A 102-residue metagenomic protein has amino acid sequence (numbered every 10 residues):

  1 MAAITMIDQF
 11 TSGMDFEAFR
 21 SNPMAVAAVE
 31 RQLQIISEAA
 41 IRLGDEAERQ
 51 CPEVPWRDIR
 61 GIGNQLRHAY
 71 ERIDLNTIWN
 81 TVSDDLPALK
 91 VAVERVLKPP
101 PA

Functional and structural regions predicted by a protein language model:
M1-A102: Solvent-exposed interaction patches of small proteins and small membrane subunits
